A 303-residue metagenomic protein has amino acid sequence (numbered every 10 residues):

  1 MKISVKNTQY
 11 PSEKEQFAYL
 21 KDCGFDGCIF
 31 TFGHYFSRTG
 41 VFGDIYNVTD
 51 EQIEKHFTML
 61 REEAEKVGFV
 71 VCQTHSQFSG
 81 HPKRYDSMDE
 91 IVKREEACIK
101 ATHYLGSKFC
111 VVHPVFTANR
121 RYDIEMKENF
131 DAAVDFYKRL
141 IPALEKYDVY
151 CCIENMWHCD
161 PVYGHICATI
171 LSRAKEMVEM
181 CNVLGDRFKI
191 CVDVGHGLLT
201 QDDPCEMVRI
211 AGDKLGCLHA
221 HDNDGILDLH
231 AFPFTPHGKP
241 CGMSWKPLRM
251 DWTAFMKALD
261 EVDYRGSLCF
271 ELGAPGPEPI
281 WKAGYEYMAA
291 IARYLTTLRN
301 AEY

Functional and structural regions predicted by a protein language model:
M1-S4, Q9-D26, E65, V92 (+4 more regions): Histidine-acidic metal/acid-base catalytic patches
Q9-P11, F32-H34, Q77-G80, F116-A118 (+4 more regions): Active-site-proximal loop/turn and secondary-structure-junction residues that shape catalytic pockets, frequently
D26-D135, K146, W252, D260 (+2 more regions): Structural motif corresponding to the early beta-alpha repeats
I29, Q73, V111, C152 (+2 more regions): Conserved beta-strand positions in the central sheet of alpha/beta enzyme cores
S37-E51, Y122, P161-I170, C241-S244 (+1 more regions): Short, flexible/disordered intra-domain loops and linkers
V115-M126, I153-A168: Active-site-proximal beta-alpha loop/turn segments in soluble metabolic enzymes
K138-P142: Histidine/acidic residue-rich metal-binding segments in metalloenzymes
D148-C152, C191: Conserved Rossmann-fold SDR core element
